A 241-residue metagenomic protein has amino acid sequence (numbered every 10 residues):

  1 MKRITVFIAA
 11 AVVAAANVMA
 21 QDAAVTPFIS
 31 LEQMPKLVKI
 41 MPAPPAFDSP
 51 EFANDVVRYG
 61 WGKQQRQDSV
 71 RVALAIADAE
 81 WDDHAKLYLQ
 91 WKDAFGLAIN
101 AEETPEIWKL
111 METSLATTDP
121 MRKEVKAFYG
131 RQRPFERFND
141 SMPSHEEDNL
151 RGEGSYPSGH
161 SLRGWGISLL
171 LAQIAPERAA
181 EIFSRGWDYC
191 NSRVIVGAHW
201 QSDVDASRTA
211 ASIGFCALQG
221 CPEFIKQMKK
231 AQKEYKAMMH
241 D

Functional and structural regions predicted by a protein language model:
M1-V6: Bacterial N-terminal signal peptides that target proteins for export
F7-A16: Bacterial N-terminal signal peptides
V12-V13, L170, I213: Alpha-helical transmembrane segments and their juxtamembrane interfaces
A15-A16, Q173, C216: Residues in and immediately flanking transmembrane alpha helices
V18-A20: Boundary at the C-terminal end of the N-terminal hydrophobic targeting segment
D22-V196, G220, Q227, M238-M239: Hydrophobic alpha-helical bundle signature of multipass membrane enzymes
H160-G164, G197-E234: Alpha-helical transmembrane segments that form the membrane-embedded catalytic/substrate-binding core of multi-pass
K233-D241: Short amphipathic alpha-helical segments
